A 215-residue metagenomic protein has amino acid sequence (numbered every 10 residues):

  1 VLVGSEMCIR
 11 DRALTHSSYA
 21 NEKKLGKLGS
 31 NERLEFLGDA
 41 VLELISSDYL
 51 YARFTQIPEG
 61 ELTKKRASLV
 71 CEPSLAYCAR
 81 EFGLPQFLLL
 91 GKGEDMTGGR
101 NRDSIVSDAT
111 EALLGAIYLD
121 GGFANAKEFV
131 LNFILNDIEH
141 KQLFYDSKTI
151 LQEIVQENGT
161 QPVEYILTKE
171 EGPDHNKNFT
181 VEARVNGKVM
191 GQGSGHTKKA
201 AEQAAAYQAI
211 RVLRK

Functional and structural regions predicted by a protein language model:
G4-K215: Double-stranded RNA-binding/processing signature
